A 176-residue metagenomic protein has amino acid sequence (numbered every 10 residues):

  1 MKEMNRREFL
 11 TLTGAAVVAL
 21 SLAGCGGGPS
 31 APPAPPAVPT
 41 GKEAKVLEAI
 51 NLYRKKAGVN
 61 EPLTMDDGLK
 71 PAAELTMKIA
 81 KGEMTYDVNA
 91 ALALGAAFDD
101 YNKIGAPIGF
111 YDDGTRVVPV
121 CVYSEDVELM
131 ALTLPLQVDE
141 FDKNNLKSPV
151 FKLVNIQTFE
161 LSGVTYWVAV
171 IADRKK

Functional and structural regions predicted by a protein language model:
M1-L20: N-terminal secretory signal peptides and thylakoid transit peptides that target proteins across membranes
A23-G24: C-terminal motif of bacterial Sec signal peptides marking the signal peptidase cleavage site
G27: Short, conserved catalytic or interaction motifs in soluble domains
A34-I104: Short, well-ordered surface patches within globular domains
A93-K176: A well-ordered secondary-structure block
